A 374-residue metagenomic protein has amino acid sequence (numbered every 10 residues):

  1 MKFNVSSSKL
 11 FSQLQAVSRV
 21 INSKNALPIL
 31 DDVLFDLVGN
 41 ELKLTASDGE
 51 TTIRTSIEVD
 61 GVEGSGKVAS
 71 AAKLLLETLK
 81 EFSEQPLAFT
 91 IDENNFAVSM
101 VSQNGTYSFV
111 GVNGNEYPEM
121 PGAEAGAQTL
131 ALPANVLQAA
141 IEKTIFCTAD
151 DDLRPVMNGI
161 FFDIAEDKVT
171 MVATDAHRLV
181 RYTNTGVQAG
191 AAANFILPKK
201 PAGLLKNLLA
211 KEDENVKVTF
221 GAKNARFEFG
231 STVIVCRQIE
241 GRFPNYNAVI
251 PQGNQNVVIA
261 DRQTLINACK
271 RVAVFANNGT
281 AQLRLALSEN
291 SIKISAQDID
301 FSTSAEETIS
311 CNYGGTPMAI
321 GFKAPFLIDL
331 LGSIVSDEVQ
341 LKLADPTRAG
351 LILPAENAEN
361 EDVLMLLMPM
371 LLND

Functional and structural regions predicted by a protein language model:
M1-D374: Structural preference for solvent-exposed beta-strand-turn elements and adjacent flexible terminal/loop segments within
